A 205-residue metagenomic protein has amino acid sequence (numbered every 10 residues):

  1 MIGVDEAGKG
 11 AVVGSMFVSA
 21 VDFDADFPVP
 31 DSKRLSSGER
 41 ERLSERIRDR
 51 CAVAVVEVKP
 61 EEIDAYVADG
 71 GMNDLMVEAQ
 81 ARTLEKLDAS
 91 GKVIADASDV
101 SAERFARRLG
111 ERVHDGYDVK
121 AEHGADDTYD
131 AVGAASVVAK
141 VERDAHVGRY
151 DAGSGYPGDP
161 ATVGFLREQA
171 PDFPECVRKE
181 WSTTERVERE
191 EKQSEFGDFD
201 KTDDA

Functional and structural regions predicted by a protein language model:
M1-A205: RNase H-like, Mg2+-dependent phosphodiesterase core, and more generally RNA phosphate-backbone-engaging helix-loop
